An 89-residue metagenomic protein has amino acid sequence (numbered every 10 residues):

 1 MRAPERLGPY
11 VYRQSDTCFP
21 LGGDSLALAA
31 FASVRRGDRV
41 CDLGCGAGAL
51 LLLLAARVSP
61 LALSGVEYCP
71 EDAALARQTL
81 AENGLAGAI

Functional and structural regions predicted by a protein language model:
M1-R35: Class I SAM-dependent transferase core
D24-I89: Conserved SAM/SAH cofactor-binding pocket of Class I
